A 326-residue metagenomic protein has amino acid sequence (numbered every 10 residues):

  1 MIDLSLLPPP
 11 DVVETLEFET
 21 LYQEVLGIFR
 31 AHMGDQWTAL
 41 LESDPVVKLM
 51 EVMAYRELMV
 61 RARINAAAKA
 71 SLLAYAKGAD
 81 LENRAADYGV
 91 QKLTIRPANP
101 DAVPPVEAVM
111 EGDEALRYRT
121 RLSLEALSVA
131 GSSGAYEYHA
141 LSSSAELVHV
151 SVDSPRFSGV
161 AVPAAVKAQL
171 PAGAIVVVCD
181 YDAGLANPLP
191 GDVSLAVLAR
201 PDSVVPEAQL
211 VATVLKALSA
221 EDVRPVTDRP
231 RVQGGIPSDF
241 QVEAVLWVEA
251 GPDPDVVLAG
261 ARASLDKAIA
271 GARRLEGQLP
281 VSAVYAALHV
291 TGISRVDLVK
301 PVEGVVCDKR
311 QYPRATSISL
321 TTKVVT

Functional and structural regions predicted by a protein language model:
M1-A130, A135-H139, D255-T326: N-terminal polar alpha-helical/low-complexity "assembly arms" that mediate subunit docking, oligomerization
E125-L275: Carbohydrate-recognition loop of C-type lectin domains
